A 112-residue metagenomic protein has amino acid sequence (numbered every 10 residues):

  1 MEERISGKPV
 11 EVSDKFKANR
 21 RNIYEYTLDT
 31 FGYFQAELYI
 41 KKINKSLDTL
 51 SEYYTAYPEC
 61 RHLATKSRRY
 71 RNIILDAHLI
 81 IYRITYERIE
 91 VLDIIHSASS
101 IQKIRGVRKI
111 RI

Functional and structural regions predicted by a protein language model:
M1-K42: Arg/Lys-rich, positively charged N-terminal/basic patches that mediate binding to nucleic acids
R4, A56-P58, R105-G106: Inter-domain helical "communication" segments and dimerization helices that couple sensory or membrane-embedded modules
A18, K45, S99: Short alpha-helical
K42-K45, R71-I73: Hydrophobic alpha-helical segments of small multi-pass membrane proteins
N44-D48, E52: Compact soluble domain cores
Y53, Y57-E87: Basic/aromatic recognition patch in beta-strand/loop cores that engages polyanionic ligands
A77-L79, R83-I112: Enriched for short, Lys/Arg-rich terminal
